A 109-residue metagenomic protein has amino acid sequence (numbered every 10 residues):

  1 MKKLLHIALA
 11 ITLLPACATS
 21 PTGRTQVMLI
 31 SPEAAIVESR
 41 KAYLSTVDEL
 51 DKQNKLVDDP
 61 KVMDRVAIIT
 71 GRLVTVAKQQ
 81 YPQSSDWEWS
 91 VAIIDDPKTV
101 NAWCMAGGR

Functional and structural regions predicted by a protein language model:
K2-A10: Sec-dependent signal peptide recognition, specifically the positively charged N-region followed immediately by
L13-A16: C-terminal motif of bacterial Sec signal peptides marking the signal peptidase cleavage site
A18-R109: Peri-catalytic and regulatory segments of divalent metal-dependent proteins
